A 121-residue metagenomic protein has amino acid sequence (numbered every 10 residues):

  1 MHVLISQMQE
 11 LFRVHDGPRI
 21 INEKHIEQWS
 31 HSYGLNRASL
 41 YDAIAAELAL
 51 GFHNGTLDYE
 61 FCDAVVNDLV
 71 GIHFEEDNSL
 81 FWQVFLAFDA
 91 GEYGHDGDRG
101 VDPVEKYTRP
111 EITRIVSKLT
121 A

Functional and structural regions predicted by a protein language model:
M1-A121: Acidic, Ser/Pro/Thr-rich low-complexity regulatory regions and the short amphipathic helical interaction modules they
